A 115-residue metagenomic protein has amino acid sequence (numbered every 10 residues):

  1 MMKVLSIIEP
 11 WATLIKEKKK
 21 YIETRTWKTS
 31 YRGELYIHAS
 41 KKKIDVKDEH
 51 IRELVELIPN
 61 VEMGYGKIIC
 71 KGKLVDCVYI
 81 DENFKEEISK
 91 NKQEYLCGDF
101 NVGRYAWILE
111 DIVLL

Functional and structural regions predicted by a protein language model:
M1-L115: Structured alpha/beta reader/binder surfaces that contact nucleic acids or chromatin modification marks
